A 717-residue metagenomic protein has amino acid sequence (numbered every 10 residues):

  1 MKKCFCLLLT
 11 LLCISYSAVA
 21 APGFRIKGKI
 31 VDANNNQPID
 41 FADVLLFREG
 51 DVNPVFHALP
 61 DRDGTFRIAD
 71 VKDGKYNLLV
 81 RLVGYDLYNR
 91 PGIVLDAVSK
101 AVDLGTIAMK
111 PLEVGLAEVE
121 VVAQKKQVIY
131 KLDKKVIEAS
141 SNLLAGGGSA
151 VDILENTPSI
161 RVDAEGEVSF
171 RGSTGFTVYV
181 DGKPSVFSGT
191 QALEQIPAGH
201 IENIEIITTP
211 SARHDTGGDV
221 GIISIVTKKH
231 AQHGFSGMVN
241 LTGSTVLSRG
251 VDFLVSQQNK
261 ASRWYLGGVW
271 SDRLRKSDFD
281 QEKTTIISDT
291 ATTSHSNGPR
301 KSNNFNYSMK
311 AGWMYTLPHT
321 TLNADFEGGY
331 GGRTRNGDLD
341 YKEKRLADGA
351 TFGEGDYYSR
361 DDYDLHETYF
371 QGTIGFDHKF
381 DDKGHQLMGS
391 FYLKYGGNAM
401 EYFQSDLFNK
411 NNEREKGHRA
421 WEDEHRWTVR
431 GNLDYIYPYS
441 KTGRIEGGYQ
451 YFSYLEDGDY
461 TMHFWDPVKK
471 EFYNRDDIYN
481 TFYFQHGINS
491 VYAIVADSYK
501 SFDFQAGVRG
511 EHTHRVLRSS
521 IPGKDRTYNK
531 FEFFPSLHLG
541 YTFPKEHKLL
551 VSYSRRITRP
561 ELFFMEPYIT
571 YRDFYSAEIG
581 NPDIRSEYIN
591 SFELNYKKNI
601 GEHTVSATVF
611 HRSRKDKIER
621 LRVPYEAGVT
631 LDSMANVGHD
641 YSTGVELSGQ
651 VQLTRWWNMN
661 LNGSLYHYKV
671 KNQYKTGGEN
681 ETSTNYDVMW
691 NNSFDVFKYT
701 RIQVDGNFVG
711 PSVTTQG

Functional and structural regions predicted by a protein language model:
V31, D43-F47, L79-V83, A101-L143 (+3 more regions): Short, acidic, small-residue-rich periplasmic hinge/interaction motif at the N-terminus of Gram-negative outer-membrane
E49-T65: Short, acidic Ser/Thr/Gly-rich low-complexity loop/linker segments typical of extracellular and cell-surface proteins
G105-A108, A150-I153, V168, Q191-A192 (+3 more regions): N-terminal periplasmic accessory domains that precede and gate Gram-negative outer-membrane beta-barrel machines
A150, N156-P158, K183-T209: Short acidic/polar hinge/loop motifs at secondary-structure boundaries that mediate gating or recognition
T216-S224, A231-D280, N304-Y307: Outer-membrane beta-barrel translocator/receptor signature
G221, I225-V239, E282, N306-A311 (+9 more regions): Surface-exposed extracellular loop regions of Gram-negative outer-membrane beta-barrel proteins
N297, R419, T428-N432, Y473-N480 (+6 more regions): Outer membrane beta-barrel strand-and-loop segments of large Gram-negative receptors, especially TonB-dependent
H514-V516, K545-S591, H611-D632, S712-V713: Surface-exposed extracellular loop regions of Gram-negative outer-membrane beta-barrel proteins, predominantly
